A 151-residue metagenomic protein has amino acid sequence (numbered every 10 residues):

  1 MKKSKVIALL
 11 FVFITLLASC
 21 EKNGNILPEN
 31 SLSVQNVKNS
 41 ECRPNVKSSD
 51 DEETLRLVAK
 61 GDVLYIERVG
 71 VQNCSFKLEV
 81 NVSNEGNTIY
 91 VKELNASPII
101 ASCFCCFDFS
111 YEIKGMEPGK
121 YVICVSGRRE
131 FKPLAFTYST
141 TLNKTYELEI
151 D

Functional and structural regions predicted by a protein language model:
M1-I7: Bacterial N-terminal signal peptides that target proteins for export
L16-S19: C-terminal motif of bacterial Sec signal peptides marking the signal peptidase cleavage site
N23-I89, K132-D151: Primarily secretory-pathway and cell-envelope proteins
A59, N84, S102-C106, M116-P118 (+1 more regions): Surface-exposed coil/turn segments at beta-strand junctions on protein surfaces, enriched
E67-V69, K92-S97, R128: Generic short beta-strand segments
K92-K114: An anionic, turn-rich surface loop/hairpin at beta-sheet edges that serves as a generic interaction/coordination patch
S97-A101, R128-A135: Short acidic/polar inter-strand loop motif in beta-rich domains
G119-V125: A short tyrosine-centered beta-strand micro-motif
